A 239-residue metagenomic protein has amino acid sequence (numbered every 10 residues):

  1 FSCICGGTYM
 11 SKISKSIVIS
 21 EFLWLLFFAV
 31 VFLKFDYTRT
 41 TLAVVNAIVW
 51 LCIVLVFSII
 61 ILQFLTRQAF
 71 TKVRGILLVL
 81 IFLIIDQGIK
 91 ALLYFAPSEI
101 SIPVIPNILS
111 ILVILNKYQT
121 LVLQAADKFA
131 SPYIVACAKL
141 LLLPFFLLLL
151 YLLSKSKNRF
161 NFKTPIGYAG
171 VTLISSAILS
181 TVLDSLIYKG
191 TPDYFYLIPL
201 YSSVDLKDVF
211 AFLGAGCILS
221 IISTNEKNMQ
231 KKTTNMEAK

Functional and structural regions predicted by a protein language model:
C5-K239: Alpha-helical transmembrane bundles and membrane-interface segments of multipass inner-membrane proteins
